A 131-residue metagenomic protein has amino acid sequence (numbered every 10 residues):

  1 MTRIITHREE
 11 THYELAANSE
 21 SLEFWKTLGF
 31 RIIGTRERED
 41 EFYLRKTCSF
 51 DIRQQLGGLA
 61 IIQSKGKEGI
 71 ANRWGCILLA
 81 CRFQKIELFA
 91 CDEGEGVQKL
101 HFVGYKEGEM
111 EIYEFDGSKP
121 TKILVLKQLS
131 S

Functional and structural regions predicted by a protein language model:
I4-I5, G29-R38, F42-S131: Residue-level detector of conserved, function-critical positions
I5-A17: Conserved GNAT acetyl-CoA-binding A-motif
W25: Conserved active-site tyrosine of GNAT-family acetyltransferases
